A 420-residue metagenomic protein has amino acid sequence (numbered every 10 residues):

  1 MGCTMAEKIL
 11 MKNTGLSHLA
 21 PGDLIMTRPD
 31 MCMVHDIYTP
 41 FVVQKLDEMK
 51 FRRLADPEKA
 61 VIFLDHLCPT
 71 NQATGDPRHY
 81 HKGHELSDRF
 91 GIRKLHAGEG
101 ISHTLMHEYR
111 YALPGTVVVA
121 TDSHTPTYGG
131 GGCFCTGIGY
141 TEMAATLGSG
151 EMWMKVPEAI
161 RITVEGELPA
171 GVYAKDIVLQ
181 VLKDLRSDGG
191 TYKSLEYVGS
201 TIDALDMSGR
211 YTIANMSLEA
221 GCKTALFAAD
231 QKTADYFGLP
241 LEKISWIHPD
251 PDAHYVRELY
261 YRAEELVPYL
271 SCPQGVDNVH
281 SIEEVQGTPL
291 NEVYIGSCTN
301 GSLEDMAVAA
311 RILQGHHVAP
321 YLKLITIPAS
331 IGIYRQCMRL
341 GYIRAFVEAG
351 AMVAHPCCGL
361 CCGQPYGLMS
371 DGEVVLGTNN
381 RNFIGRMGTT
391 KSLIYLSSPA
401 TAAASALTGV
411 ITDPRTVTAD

Functional and structural regions predicted by a protein language model:
M1-D420: Fe-S-dependent hydro-lyases/dehydratases of central metabolism
